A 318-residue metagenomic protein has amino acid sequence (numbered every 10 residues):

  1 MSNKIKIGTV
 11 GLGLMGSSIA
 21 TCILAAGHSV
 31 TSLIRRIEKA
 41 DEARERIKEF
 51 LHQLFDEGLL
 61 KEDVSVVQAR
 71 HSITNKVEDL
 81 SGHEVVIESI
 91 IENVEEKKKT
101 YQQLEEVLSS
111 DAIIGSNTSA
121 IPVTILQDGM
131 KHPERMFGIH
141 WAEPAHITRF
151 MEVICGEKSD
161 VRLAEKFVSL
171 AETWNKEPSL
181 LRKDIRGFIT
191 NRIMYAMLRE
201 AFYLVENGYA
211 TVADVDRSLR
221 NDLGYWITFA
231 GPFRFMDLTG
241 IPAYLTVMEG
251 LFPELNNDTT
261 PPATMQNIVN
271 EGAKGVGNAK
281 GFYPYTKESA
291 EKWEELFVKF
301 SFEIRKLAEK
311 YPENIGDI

Functional and structural regions predicted by a protein language model:
M1-Q53, E57: NAD(P)+-binding Rossmann beta1-loop-alpha1 motif at the extreme N-terminus of oxidoreductases
S2-N3, A26-H28, K176-L180, N207 (+1 more regions): NAD(P)-dependent Rossmann-like dehydrogenase/reductase catalytic/cofactor-binding core
V10, L33, T74, S89 (+3 more regions): Structural motif
T31, T173, M194-E200: Structural/interface elements that position substrates and couple domains in central-metabolism enzymes
R36, L60, D160, A210-D214: Helix N-cap / loop-to-helix initiation motif
E38, Q53-I113, I121: Rossmann-like NAD(P)-binding element
F50, R149-F150, M197-A201, T246-L251: A general alpha-helix detector
S116-G187, N191: Rossmann-fold dinucleotide-binding core
